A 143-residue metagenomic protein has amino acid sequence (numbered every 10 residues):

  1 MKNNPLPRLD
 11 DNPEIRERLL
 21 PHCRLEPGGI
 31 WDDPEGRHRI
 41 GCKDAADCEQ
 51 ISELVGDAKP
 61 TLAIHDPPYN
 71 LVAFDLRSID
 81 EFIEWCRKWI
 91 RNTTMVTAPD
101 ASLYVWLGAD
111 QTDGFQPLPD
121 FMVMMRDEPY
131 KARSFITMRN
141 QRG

Functional and structural regions predicted by a protein language model:
M1-G143: Core catalytic lobe of class I
